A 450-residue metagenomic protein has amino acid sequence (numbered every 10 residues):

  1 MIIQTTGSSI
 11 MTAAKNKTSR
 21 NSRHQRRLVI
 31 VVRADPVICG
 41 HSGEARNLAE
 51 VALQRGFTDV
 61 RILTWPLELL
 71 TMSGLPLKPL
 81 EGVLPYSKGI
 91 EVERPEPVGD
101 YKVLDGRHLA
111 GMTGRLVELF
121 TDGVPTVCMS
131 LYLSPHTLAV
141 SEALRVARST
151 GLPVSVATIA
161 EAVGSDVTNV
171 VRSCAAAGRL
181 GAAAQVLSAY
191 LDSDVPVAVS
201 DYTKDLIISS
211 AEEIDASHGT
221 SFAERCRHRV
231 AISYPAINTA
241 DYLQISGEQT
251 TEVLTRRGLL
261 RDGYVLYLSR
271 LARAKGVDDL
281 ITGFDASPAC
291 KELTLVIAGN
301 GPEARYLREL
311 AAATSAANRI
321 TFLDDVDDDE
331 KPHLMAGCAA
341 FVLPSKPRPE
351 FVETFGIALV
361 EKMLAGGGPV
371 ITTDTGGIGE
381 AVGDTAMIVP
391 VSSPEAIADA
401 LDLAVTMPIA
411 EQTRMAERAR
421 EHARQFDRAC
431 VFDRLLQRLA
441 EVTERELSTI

Functional and structural regions predicted by a protein language model:
M1-E81: N-terminal subdomain of nucleotide-sugar transferases
A157-A160, A184-Q249: Donor nucleotide-sugar binding/catalytic pocket of nucleotide-sugar-dependent glycosyltransferases
V197, I237-T239, L254, G258-D285 (+1 more regions): Conserved donor-binding/catalytic core segment of Leloir-type glycosyltransferases
R305-E330: Nucleotide-activated donor-binding/catalytic signature segment of Leloir-type glycosyltransferases, i.e., the conserved
A336-F351, G368: Acidic donor-binding loop of glycosyltransferase active sites
K346-I357, G379-E380: Nucleotide-sugar-dependent
L364-T372: Short hydrophobic beta-strand element within catalytic cores of glycosyltransferases and related nucleotide-activated
T372, D384-E395, L403-I409: Conserved acidic donor-binding segment of nucleotide-sugar-dependent glycosyltransferases
